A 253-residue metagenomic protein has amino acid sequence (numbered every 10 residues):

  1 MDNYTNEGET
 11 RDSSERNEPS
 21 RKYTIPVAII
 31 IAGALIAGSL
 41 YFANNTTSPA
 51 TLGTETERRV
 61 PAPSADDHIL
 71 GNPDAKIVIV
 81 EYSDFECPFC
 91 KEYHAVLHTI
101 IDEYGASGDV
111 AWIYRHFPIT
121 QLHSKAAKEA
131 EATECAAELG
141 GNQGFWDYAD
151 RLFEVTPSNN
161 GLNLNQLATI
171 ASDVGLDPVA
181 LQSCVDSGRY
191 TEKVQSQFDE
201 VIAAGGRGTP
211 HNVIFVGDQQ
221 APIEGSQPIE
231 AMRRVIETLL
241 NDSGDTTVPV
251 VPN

Functional and structural regions predicted by a protein language model:
D2-N44, Y82, Q166-N253: C-terminal cap of thioredoxin/glutaredoxin-like
G38-L40, T56-V60, K125-K128, G144 (+2 more regions): Extracytoplasmic/periplasmic mature domains of Sec-exported, cell-envelope-associated bacterial proteins
N45-V60: Ser/Thr/Pro/Gly-rich low-complexity linker/stalk segments immediately outside membranes or between
V60-I77: A short beta-strand-turn-helix
S64-D67, L97-T99, F198-D199: A generic local structural motif
A65-D66, I113, L181, Q219: Glycine-rich, flexible loop/turn motifs
D67-H68, F117, R151, A221: Flexible, active-site-adjacent loop/turn segments at secondary-structure boundaries
A75, V80, F85-E86, K91-S172 (+3 more regions): Structural alpha/beta surface segment adjacent to cysteine/selenocysteine redox centers across thiol/disulfide enzymes
